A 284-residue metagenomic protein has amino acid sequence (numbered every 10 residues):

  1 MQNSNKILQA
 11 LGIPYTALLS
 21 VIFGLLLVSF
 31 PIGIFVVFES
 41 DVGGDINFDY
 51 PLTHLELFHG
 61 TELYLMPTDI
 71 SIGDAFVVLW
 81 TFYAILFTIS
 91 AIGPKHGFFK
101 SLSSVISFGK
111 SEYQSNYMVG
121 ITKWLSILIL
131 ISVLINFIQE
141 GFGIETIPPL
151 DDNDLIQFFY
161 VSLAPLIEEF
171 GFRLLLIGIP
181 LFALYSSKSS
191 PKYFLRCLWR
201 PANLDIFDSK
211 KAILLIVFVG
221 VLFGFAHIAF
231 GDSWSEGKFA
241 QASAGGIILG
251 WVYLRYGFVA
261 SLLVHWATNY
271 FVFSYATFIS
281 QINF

Functional and structural regions predicted by a protein language model:
M1-M118, F273-F284: N-terminal, membrane-interfacial amphipathic/helix-forming hydrophobic leader that caps and precedes the first
I13-S20, T122-K123, S233-G237, Q241-A242: Hydrophobic transmembrane alpha-helices
I34, L125-I147, V217-S235: Alpha-helical transmembrane segments and their membrane-interface junctions in multi-pass membrane proteins
G43-N47, E62-G73, G93-G171, L175-I206: Juxtamembrane helix-loop-helix connectors linking adjacent transmembrane helices in multi-pass membrane enzymes
D151-F284: Transmembrane helix-loop-helix hairpins at the membrane interface of multi-pass integral membrane proteins
